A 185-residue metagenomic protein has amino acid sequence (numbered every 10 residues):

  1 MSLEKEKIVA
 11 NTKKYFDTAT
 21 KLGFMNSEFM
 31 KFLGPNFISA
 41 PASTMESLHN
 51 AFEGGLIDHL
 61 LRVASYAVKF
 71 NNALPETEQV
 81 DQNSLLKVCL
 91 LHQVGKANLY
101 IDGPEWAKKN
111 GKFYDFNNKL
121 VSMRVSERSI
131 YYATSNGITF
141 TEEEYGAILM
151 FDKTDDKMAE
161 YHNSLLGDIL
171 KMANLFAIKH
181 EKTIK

Functional and structural regions predicted by a protein language model:
M1-S43: Non-catalytic interface/linker regions that flank or bridge core catalytic/transmembrane domains
K5-I8, L56, L60: Generic structural signal for well-ordered, non-membrane alpha-helical segments in soluble metabolic enzymes
M45-G54, D58, S65, F70-E76 (+1 more regions): Divalent metal-dependent catalytic cores for phosphoryl transfer on phosphate-bearing substrates
